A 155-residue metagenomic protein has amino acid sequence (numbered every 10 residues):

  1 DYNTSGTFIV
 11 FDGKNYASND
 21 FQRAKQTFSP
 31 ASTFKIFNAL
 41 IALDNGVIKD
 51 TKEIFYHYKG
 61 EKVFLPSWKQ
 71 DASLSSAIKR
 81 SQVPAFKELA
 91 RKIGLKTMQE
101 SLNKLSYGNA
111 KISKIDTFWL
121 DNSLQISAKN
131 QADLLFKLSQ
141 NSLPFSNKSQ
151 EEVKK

Functional and structural regions predicted by a protein language model:
D1-Q22: A short, well-structured edge-of-sheet supersecondary motif
G13, N45-I48, L138: Short capping motifs at secondary-structure boundaries
N19-K25, Q70-D71, K79-F86, S113-W119: Flexible glycine/proline-enriched surface loops and loop-helix/loop-strand junctions
T27-I54, A77, Q131: Active-site SXXK
A42, A77-I78, L102, K155: A generic structural signal for nonpolar/aromatic side chains embedded in well-ordered alpha-helices
I48-Q99, L124-S127: Conserved catalytic neighborhood of penicillin-recognizing serine enzymes
S73, E88-Q140: Mid-domain, small-residue-enriched loop/turn segments at the edges of structured enzyme/sensor domains
G94, N141-K155: Conserved SxxK-family serine transpeptidase/carboxypeptidase catalytic domain of penicillin-binding proteins
